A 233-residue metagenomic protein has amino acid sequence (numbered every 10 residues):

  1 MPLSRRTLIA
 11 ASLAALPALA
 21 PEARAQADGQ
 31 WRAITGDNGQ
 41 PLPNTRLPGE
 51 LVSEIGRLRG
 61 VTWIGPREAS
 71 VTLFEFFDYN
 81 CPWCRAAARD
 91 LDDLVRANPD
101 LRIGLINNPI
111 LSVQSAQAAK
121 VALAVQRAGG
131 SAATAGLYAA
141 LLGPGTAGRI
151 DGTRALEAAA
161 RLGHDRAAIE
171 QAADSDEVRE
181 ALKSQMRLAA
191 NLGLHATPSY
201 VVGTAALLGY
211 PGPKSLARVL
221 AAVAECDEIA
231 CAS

Functional and structural regions predicted by a protein language model:
L3, T7, Q26-A33, E157-S233: C-terminal cap of thioredoxin/glutaredoxin-like
I9-Q114, L182-A190, E225-S233: Extracytoplasmic thiol/disulfide redox context detector
L13, A139-G143, D174: Short amphipathic alpha-helical surface patches that mediate protein-protein
S70, A118, A196-T197: A structure-centric signal for secondary-structure junctions around beta-strands
F76-F77, I106-P109, L141, G203 (+1 more regions): Active-site-proximal beta-strand/loop segments in catalytic clefts of secreted hydrolases
A86-R89, A116-K120, P211-K214, R218: Generic recognition of short, well-ordered alpha-helical segments
A97-A128, T134-A159: Structural microenvironment flanking redox-active thiols in thiol-disulfide oxidoreductases
A128-G129, D227: Alpha-helix termini
